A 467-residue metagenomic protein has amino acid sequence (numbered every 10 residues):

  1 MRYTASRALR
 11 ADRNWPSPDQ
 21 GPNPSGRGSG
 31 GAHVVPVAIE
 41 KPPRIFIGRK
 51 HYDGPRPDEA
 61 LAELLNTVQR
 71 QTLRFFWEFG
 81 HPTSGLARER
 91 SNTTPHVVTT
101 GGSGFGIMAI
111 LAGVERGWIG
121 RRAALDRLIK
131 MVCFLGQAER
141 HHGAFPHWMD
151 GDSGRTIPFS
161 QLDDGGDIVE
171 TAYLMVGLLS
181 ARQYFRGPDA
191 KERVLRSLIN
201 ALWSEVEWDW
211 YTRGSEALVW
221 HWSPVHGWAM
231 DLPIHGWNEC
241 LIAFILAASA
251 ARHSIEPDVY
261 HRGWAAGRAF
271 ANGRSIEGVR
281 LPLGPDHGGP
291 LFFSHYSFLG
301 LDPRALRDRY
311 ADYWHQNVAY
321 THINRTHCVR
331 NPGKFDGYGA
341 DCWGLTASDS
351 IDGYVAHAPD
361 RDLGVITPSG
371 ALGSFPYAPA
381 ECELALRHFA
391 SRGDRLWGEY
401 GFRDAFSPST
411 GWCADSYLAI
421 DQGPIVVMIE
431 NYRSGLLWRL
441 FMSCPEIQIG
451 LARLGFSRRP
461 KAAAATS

Functional and structural regions predicted by a protein language model:
R2-L9, R27: Short, often N-terminal, low-complexity regions that either remain intrinsically disordered or form a short helix
Q20-G21, K41: Intrinsic disorder/low-complexity segments enriched in polar/small residues
G21, G26-G31: Residue-identity detector for glycine
V34-S467: Ser/Thr/Asn(+Pro)-rich, low-complexity disordered segments
